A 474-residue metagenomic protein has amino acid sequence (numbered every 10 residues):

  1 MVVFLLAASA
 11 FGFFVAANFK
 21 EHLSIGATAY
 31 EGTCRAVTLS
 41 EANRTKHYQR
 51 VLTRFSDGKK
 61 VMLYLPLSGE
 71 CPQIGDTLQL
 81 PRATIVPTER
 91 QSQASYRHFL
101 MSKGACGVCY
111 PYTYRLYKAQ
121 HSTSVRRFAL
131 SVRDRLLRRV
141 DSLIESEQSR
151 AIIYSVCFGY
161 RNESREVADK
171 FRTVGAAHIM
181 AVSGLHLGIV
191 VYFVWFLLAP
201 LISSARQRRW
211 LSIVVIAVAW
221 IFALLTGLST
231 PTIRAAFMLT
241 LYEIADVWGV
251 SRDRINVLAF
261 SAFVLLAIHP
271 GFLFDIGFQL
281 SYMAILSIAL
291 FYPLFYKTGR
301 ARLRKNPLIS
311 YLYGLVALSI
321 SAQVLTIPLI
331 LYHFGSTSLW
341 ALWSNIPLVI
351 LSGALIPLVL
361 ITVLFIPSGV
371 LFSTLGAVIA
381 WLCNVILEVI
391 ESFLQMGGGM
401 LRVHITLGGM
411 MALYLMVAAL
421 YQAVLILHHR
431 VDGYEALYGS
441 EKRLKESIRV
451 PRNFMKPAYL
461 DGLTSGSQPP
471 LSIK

Functional and structural regions predicted by a protein language model:
M1-A27, V108, S124, F128 (+1 more regions): N-terminal leader/targeting segments
T33-T38, Y48-Q49, R54-G58, Y64-L78 (+3 more regions): Non-globular, low-confidence helical/coil segments that flank catalytic cores
S40-Q120: OB-fold single-stranded nucleic acid-binding module
R50-V51, E89-R90, A105, H186-I189 (+3 more regions): Short hydrophobic/aromatic residue motifs in ordered secondary structure
S95, A151-Y154, A168-D169, V359-T362 (+2 more regions): Short coil/turn segments at secondary-structure boundaries
C106-M238, E243-I244: Aromatic-rich juxtamembrane segments at the membrane interface
L228-A418, Q422-Y434: Internal transmembrane alpha-helical bundles of multi-pass membrane proteins
